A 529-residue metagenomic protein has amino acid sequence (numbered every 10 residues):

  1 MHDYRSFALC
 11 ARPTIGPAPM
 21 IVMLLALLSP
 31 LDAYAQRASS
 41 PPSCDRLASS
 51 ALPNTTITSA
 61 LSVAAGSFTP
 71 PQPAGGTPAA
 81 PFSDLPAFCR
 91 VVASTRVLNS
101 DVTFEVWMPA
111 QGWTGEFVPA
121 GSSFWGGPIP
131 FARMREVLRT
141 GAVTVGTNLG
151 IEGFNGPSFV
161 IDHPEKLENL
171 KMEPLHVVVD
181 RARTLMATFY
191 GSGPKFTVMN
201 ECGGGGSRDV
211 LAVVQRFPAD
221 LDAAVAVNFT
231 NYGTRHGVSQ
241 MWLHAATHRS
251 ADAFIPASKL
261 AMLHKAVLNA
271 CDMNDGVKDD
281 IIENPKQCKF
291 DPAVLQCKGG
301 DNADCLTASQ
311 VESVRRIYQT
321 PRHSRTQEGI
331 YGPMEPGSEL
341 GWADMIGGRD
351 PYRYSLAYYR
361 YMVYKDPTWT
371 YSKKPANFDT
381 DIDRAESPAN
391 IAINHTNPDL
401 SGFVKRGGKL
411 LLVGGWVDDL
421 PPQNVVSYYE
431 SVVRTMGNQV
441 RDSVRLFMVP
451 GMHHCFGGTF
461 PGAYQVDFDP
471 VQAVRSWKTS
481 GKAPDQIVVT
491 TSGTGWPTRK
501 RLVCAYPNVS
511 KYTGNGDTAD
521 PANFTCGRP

Functional and structural regions predicted by a protein language model:
G16-P30: Bacterial N-terminal signal peptides
Q36-G115, A120, F131-A132, H264 (+5 more regions): Catalytic-loop region of hydrolases
T114, S123-G191, V238-S239, A246 (+3 more regions): Cap/lid segment of the alpha/beta-hydrolase catalytic domain
S192-G203: Alpha/beta-hydrolase fold nucleophile elbow
C202-A212: Glycine-rich nucleophile elbow surrounding the catalytic serine of serine-hydrolase chemistry
A212-V214, A219-R322, Q465-V466: A catalytic-pocket lid/entrance helix-loop region that shapes and gates access to the active site across common
L412-G414: Short beta-strand/loop motif that positions the catalytic acidic residue of the alpha/beta-hydrolase fold
L420-N424: Conserved alpha/beta-hydrolase "acid-adjacent" motif
